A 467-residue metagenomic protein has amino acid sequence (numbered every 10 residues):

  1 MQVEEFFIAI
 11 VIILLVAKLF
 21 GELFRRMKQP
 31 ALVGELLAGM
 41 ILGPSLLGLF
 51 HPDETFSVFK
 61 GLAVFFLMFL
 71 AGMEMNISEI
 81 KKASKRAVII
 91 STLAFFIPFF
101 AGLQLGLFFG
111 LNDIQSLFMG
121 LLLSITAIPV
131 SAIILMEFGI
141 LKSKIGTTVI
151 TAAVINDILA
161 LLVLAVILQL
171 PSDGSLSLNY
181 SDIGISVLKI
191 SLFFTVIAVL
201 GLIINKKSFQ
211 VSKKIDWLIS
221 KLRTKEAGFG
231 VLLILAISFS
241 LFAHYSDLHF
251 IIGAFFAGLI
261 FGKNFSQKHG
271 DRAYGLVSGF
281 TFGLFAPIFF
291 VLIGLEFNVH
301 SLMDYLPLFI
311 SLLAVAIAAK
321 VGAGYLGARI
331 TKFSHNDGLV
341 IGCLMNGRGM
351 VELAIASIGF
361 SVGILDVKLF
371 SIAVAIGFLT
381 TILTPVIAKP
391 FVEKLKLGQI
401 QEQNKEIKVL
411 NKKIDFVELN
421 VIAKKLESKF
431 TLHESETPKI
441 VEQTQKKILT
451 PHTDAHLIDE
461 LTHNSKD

Functional and structural regions predicted by a protein language model:
M1, N205-V231, S266-A273, E393-D467: Intrinsically disordered, low-complexity non-transmembrane regions of multi-pass membrane transporters
M1-I12, D53-F69, D113-I128, K189-I197 (+3 more regions): Structural signature of hydrophobic alpha-helical transmembrane segments
L19-L23, K82-L141, I203, V291-K396: Transmembrane alpha-helices that form the ion-translocation and gating core of multi-pass ion transport proteins
L19-V33, F108, N112, S238-G253 (+2 more regions): Flexible hinge motifs at transmembrane-helix junctions and intramembrane kinks/re-entrant loops in multi-pass membrane
R26, I41-R86, V211-S311, F333: Membrane-interface junctions of multi-pass transporters
E35-S45, I89-L103, T151-A165, S220-F239 (+3 more regions): Small-residue-rich segments of transmembrane alpha-helices in multi-pass membrane proteins, especially helix faces
G48-E54, G106-G110, L170-S186, S246 (+2 more regions): Membrane-interface helix termini and inter-helical loops of multi-pass transporters
L141-D157, N179-Y180, D271-A273, N336-I341 (+1 more regions): Membrane-interface alpha-helices at helix entry/exit sites of multi-pass transporters
